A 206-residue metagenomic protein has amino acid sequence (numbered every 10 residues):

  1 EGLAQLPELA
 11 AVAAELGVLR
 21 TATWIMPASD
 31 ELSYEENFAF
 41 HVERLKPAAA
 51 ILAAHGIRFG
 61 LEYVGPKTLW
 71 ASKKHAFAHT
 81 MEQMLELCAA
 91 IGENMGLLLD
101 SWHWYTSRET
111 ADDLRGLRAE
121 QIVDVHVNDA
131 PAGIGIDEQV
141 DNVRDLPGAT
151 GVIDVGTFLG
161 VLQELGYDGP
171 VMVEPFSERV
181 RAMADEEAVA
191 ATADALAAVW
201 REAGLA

Functional and structural regions predicted by a protein language model:
E1-P7, E35-E43, K74, A78-M81 (+3 more regions): Non-membrane alpha-helical structural segments and their capping/turn regions in soluble enzymes
E1-R58, V155, Q163, Y167-D168 (+1 more regions): Structural motif corresponding to the early beta-alpha repeats
W24-M26, E62-V64, S101, E174-F176: Short, well-ordered beta-to-alpha junction loops that form the rim of enzyme active sites and present histidine/acidic
S29-Y34, K67-S72, R179-M183: A short acidic, helix-capping loop that chelates divalent metal ions and anchors anionic groups
E43-V152: Acidic/histidine-rich catalytic cores of soluble enzymes
F158, V171: H/E-rich (His + Asp/Glu) clusters that bind or coordinate divalent metals
M172-A188: A short, acidic, flexible beta-alpha connecting loop/helix-capping segment that sits on the rim of active
M183-L205: C-terminal helical cap(s) of enzyme catalytic domains, especially alpha/beta-barrels
